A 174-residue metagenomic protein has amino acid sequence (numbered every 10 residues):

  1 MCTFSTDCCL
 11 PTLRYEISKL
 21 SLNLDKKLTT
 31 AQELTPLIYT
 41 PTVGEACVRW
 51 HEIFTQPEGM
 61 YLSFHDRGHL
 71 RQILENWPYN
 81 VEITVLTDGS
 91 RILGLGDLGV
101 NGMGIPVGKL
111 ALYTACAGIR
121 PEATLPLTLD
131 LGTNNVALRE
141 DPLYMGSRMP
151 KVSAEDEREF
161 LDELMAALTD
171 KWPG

Functional and structural regions predicted by a protein language model:
M1-G174: Metallocofactor- and cofactor-centric catalytic cores in central/energy metabolism, strongly enriched
